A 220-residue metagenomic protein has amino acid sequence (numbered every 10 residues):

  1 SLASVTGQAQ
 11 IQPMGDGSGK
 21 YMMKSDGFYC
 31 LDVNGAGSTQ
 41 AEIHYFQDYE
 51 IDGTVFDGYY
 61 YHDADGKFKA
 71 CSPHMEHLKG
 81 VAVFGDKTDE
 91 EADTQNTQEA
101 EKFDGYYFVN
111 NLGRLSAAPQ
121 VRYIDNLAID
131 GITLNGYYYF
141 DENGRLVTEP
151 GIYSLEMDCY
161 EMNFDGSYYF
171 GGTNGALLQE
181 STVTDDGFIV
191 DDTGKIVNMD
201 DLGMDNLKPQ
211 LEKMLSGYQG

Functional and structural regions predicted by a protein language model:
S1-G220: Extracellular adhesion/carbohydrate-binding repeat motifs centered on closely spaced tryptophans
